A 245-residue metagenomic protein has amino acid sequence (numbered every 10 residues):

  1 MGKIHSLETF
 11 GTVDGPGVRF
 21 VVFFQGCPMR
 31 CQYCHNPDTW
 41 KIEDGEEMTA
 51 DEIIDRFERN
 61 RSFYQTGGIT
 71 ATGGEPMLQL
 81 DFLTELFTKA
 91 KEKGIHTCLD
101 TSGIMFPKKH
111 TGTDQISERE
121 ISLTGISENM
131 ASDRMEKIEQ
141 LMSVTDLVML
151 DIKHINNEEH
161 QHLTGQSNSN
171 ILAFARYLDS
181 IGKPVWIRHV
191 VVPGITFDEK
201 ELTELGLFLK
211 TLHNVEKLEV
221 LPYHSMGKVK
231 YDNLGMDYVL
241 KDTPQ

Functional and structural regions predicted by a protein language model:
M1-F23, M29-D44, R59-Q65: N-terminal [4Fe-4S]-dependent radical SAM core
D38-I42, Q161-S167, G235-T243: Short glycine-enriched, charge-decorated loop/helix-capping segments at active-site entrances that position
E58-G68, M77-M226: Conserved AdoMet/S-adenosylmethionine-binding subsite of the radical SAM
L207, E216, D232-Q245: A structural motif corresponding to the C-terminal lobe/cap of the Radical SAM core domain
G227-Y231: Short acidic/His/Gly/Ser-rich catalytic and metal-binding motifs that mark active-site loops of diverse hydrolases
